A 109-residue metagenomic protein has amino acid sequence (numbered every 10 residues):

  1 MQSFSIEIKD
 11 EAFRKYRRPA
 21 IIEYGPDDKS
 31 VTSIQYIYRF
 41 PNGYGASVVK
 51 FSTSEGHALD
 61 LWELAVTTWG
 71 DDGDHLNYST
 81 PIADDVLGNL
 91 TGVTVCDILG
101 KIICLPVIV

Functional and structural regions predicted by a protein language model:
Q2-I21, A83-V109: Low-complexity intrinsically disordered segments
R17-A65: Amphipathic, interaction-prone secondary-structure segments
S47-L90: Intrinsically disordered, low-complexity regulatory segments enriched in Ser/Thr/Pro and charged residues
